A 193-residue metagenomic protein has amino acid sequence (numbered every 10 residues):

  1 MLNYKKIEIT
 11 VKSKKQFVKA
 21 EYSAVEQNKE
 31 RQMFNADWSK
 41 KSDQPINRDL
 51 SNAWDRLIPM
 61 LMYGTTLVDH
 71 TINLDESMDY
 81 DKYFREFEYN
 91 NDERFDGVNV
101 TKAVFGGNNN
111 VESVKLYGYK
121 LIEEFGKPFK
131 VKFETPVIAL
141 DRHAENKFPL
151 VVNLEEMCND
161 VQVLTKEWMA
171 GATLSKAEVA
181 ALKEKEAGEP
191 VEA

Functional and structural regions predicted by a protein language model:
M1-V111: OB-fold ssDNA-binding interfaces and closely related basic DNA-contact patches used across DNA replication/repair
N52, S175, E192-A193: Secondary-structure junction/capping motif
R94-E186: Conserved binding-pocket/active-site segment within a compact domain
K185-A193: Polybasic, proline/glycine-rich intrinsically disordered low-complexity segments
